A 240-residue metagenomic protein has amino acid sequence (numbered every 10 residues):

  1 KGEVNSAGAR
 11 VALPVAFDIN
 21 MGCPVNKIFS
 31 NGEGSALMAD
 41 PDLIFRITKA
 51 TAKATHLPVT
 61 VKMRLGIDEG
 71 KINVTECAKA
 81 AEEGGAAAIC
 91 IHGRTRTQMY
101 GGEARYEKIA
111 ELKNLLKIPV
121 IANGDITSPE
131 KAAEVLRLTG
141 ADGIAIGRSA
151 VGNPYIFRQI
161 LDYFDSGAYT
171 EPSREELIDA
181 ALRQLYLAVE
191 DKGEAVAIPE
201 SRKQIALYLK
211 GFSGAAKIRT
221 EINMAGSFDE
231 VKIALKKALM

Functional and structural regions predicted by a protein language model:
K1-E33, P41-I118: Alpha/beta enzyme core
S6, A54-H56, G70-A88, E107 (+2 more regions): Alpha/beta catalytic cores of nucleotide-metabolism and tRNA/nucleoside-modifying enzymes
D40-L43, I47, A180-A181, S201: Hydrophobic alpha-helical membrane-association signature
